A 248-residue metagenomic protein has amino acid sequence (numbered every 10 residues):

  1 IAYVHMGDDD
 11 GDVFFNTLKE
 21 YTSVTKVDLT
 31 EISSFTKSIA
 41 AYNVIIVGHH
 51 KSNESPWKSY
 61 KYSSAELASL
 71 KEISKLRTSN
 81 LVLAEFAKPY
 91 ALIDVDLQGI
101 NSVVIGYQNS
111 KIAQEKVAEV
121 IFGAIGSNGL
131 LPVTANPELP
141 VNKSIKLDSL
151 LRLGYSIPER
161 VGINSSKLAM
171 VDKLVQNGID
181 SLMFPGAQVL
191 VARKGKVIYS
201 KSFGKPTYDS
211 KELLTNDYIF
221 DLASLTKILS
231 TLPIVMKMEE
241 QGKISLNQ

Functional and structural regions predicted by a protein language model:
I1-G162: C-terminal non-catalytic regions of proteins with extracellular/luminal or membrane-system context
F15, L67-L70, A118, L168-D172 (+3 more regions): Extracytoplasmic/secreted envelope proteins and their assembly/folding machinery, especially bacterial periplasmic
H49, I121, I125, V175-M183 (+1 more regions): Sec/Tat-exported extracytoplasmic proteins
V82, G129, G186-A187, L246-N247: A local structural micro-motif
V161-L222, K243-S245: Short, conserved catalytic-motif segment at the N-terminal edge
P185, I228-L232: Membrane-embedded glycan transfer/ligation machinery that uses polyprenyl lipid-linked sugar donors/oligosaccharides
D209-S210, L229, M236-Q248: Short, well-structured active-site flanking segments
S224-T226: Catalytic nucleophile serine of serine hydrolases, specifically the conserved "nucleophile elbow" pentapeptide
